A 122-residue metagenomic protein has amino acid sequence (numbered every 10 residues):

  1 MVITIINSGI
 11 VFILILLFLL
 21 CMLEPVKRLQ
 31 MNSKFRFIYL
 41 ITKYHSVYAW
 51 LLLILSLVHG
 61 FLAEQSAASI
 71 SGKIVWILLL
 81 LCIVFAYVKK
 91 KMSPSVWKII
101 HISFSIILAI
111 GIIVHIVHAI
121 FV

Functional and structural regions predicted by a protein language model:
M1-V122: Membrane-embedded alpha-helical bundles that constitute the cytochrome b-like, heme-associated redox core of multi-pass
